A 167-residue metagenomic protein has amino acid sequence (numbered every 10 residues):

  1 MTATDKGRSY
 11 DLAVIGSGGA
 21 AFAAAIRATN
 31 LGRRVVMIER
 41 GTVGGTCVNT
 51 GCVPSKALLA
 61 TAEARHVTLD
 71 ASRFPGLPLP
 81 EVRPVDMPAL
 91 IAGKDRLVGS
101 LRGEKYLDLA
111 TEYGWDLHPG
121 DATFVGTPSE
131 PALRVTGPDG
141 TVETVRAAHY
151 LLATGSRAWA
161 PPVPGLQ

Functional and structural regions predicted by a protein language model:
T2-A3, R8-Y10, I26-R33, I38-Q167: Glycine-rich flavin
G16-G19, R40-G41: Glycine-rich Rossmann-fold phosphate-binding loop(s) that bind the pyrophosphate of adenine dinucleotide cofactors
F22: Residues forming the Rossmann-fold NAD(P)(H) cofactor-binding site
